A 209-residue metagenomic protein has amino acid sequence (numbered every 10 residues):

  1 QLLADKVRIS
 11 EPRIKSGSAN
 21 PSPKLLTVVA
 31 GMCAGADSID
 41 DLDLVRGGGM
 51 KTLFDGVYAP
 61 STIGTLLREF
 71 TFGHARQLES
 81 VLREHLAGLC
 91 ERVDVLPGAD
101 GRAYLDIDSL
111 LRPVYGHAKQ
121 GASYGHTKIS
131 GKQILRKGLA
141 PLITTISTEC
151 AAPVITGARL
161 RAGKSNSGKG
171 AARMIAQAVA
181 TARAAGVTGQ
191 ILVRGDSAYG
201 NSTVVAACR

Functional and structural regions predicted by a protein language model:
Q1-N166, G170-A185: Dynamic "connector" segments at or just before major functional cores
R112, G200-N201: Short, active-site-adjacent cap segments at secondary-structure transitions
K169, S202-T203: Residues that form or flank phosphate/diphosphate-binding pockets in enzymes that use nucleotide phosphates
M174-A178, R194, V204: Short, hydrophobic/aromatic alpha-helical segments in well-folded domains
G189-G200: Acidic/histidine-rich, metal-coordinating catalytic segments
V205-R209: Short, surface-exposed basic-aromatic patches at helix termini and helix-loop junctions that form
